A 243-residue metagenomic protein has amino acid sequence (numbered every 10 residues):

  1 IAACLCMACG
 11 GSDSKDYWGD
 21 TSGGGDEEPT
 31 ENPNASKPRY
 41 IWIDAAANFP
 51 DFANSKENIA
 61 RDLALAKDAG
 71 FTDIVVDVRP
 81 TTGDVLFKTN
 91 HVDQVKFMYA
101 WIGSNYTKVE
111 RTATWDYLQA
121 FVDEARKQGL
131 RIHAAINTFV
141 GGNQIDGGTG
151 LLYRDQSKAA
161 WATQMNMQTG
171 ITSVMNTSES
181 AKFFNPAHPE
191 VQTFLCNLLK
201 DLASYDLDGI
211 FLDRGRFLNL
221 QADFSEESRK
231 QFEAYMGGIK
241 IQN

Functional and structural regions predicted by a protein language model:
L5-A35: Bacterial Sec-dependent N-terminal signal peptides
N32-K56, N137-Y205: Active-site-adjacent "subsite" loops/lids of carbohydrate-active enzymes
R39-I43, I74-V76, I132-A134, I210-D213: Hydrophobic faces of well-ordered beta-strands that scaffold small-molecule active sites in alpha/beta enzyme cores
D51-A69, M98-Q128, T193: Aromatic- and glycine-enriched glycan-recognition loops and surfaces that form the carbohydrate-binding subsites
E57-D84, Y205-G209: Catalytic domains of carbohydrate-active enzymes, especially glycoside hydrolases
A66, I74, A125, L195 (+2 more regions): Conserved, mostly hydrophobic/aromatic
F71-A113: Aromatic-lined carbohydrate-binding/catalytic grooves of carbohydrate-active enzymes
L86-Y99, V140-M175, G215-N243: Aromatic- and acidic-residue-enriched segments that line the glycan-binding/catalytic groove of carbohydrate-active
